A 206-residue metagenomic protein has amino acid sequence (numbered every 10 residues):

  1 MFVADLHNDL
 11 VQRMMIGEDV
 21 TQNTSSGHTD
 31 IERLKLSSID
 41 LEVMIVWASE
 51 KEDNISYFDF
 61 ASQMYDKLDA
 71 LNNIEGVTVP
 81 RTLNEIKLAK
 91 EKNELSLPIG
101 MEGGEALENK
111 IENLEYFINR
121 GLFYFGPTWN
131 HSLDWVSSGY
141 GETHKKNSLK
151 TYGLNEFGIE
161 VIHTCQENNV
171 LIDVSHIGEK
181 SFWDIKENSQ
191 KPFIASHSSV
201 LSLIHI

Functional and structural regions predicted by a protein language model:
F2-D5, L41, S96-G100, F123-Y124 (+2 more regions): Structural preference for beta-strand elements that scaffold enzyme active sites
H7, L34, T82, G121 (+1 more regions): Conserved, mostly hydrophobic/aromatic
D19-L36: Short catalytic helix/loop segments, enriched in acidic residues and glycine and frequently bearing histidine
E32-E52, S96-G100, F123-P127: Divalent metal-dependent hydrolysis catalytic cores, especially in the metallo-beta-lactamase
W47-R81, E85: Membrane helical hairpin/interfacial module
N93-E115: Active-site pocket-lining segments that scaffold enzyme catalytic pockets across diverse folds
N109-N119, F123, G141-I194: Histidine/acidic residue-rich metal-binding segments in metalloenzymes
I204-I206: Conserved small/polar residues in nucleotide/adenosyl-binding loops
